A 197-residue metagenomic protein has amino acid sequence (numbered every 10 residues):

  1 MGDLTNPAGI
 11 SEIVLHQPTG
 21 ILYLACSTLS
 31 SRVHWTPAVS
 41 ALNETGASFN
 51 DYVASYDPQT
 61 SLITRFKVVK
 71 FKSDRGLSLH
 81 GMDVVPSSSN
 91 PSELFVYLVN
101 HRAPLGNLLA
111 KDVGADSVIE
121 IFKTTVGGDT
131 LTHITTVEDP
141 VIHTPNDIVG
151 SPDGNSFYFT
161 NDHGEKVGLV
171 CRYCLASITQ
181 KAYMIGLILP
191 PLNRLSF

Functional and structural regions predicted by a protein language model:
M1-D51: Beta-strand-rich domains and repeat architectures in extracellular enzymes and scaffolds, especially beta-propellers
M1-G9, P58-K67, D129-I134: A short helix->beta-strand "capping" segment at the edge of beta-propeller domains
N6-Q17, S48-D51, F71-P86, E138-S156 (+2 more regions): Beta-rich, blade/repeat-based domains predominating in secreted/periplasmic proteins but also intracellular
T19-L24, N90-L98, N155-Y158: Entry beta-strands of beta-propeller and related beta-repeat scaffolds
A25-A47, L98-G114, F159-I178: Short, conserved, GDST-rich strand-edge loop motifs in beta-rich repeat architectures
L29-H80: Aromatic- and Gly/Pro-rich amphipathic surface segment
S40-T60, A110-G128, C174-P190: Beta-propeller blade signature
R65-P152, V167: Asp-box/WD-like beta-propeller blade repeats and closely related beta-sheet repeat scaffolds
